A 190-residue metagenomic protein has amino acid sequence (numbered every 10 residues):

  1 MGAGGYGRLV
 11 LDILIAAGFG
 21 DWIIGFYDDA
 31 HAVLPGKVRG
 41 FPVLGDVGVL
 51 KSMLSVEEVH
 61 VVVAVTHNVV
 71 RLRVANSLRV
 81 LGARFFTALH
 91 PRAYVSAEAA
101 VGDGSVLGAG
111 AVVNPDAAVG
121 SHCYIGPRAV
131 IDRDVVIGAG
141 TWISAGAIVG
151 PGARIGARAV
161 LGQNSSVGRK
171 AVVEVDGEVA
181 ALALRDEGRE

Functional and structural regions predicted by a protein language model:
M1-K37, F41, K51-L54: Hydrophobic, well-ordered beta-alpha structural blocks that scaffold small-molecule cofactor pockets
V10-L11, R71-V74, R189: Short glycine-/acidic-enriched loop or helix-start segments at secondary-structure transitions that form or flank
L14-A16, R39-P42, A75-L78, G102 (+1 more regions): Short, glycine/charged-enriched secondary-structure capping and boundary segments
G20-I23, G40, E58, G82-A83 (+2 more regions): A generic structural signal for alpha->beta connector loops
I24-G25, P42, H60-V62, G104 (+2 more regions): Structural motif
A32-Y94: Phosphate-bearing ligand-interacting subdomains that bind or position ATP/ADP/UDP/GDP/NAD(P) or nucleotide-linked
T87-E190: Structural signal for interior beta-strand "rungs" in well-ordered beta-sheet cores of soluble enzyme domains
